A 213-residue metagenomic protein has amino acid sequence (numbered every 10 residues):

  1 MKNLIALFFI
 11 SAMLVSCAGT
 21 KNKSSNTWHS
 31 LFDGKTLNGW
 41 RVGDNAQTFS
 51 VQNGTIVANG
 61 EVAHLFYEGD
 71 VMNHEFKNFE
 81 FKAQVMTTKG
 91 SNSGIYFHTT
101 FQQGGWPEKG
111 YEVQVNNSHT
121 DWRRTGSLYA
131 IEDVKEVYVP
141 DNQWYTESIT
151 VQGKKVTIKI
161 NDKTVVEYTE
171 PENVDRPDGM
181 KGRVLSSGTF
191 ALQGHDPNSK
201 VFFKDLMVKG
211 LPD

Functional and structural regions predicted by a protein language model:
M1-S25: Bacterial Sec-dependent N-terminal signal peptides
C17-D213: Carbohydrate-interacting regions of secretory-pathway proteins
